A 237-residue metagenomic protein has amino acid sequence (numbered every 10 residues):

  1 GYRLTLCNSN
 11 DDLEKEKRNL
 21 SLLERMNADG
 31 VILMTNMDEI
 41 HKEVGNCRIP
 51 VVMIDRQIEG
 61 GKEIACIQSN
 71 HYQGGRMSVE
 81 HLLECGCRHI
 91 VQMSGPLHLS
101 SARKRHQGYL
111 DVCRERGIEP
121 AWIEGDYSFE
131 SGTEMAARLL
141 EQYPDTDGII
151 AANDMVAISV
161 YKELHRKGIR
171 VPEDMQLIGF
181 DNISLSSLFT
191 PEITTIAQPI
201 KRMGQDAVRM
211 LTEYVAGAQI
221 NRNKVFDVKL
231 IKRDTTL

Functional and structural regions predicted by a protein language model:
G1-T5, E14-N27, R48-M53, Q57-L237: Bacterial carbohydrate/catabolite-sensing allosteric modules
N10-L13, L33-E39, M155: Short beta->alpha connector loops
I32-H41, R56-E63: Acidic, Gly/Pro-rich loop/turn segments at junctions of secondary structure
K42-R48: Acidic (Asp/Glu)-rich catalytic clusters
